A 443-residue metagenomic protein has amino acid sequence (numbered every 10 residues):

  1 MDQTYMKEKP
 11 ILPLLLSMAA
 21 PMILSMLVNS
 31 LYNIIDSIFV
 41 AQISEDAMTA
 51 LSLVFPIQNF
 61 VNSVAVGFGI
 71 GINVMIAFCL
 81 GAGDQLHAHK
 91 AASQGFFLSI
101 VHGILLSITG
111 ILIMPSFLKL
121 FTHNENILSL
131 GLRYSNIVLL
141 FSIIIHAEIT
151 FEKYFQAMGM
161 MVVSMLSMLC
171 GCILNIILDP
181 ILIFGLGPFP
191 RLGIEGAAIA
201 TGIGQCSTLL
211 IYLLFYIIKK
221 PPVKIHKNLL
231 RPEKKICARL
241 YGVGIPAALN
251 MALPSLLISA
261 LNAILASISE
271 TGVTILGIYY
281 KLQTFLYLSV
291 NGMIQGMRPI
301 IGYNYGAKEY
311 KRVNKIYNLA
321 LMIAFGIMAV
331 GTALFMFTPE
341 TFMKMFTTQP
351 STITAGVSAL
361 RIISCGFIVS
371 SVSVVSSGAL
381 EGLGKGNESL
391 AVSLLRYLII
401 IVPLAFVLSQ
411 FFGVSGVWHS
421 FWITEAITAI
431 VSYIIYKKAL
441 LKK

Functional and structural regions predicted by a protein language model:
M1-A19, I76-I143, F189-I245, I301-G366 (+1 more regions): Short alpha-helical transmembrane segments in multi-pass integral membrane proteins
M6-I38, Q42-I43, N59-G71, M75 (+7 more regions): N-terminal transmembrane alpha-helices
S17-D36, I137, G171, G204-T208 (+4 more regions): Transmembrane helical elements of multi-pass membrane transporters/channels
M22, M26, I38, V74 (+16 more regions): Transmembrane alpha-helix boundary and packing residues in multipass membrane permease domains and related
L27, L31-T49, L118-E125, I181-L192 (+4 more regions): Helix-terminus/linker motif at the lipid-water interface of multi-pass membrane proteins
M48-I108, L112, I145-S164, N262 (+3 more regions): Small-residue-rich hydrophobic transmembrane alpha-helices
F60-S63, N175-P180, L209-L213, F285-L288 (+3 more regions): Hydrophobic transmembrane alpha-helices of multi-pass small-molecule transporters
G69, N73, V138-Q156, S164-C172 (+5 more regions): Short runs within selected transmembrane alpha-helices of multi-pass transporters and secretion channels
